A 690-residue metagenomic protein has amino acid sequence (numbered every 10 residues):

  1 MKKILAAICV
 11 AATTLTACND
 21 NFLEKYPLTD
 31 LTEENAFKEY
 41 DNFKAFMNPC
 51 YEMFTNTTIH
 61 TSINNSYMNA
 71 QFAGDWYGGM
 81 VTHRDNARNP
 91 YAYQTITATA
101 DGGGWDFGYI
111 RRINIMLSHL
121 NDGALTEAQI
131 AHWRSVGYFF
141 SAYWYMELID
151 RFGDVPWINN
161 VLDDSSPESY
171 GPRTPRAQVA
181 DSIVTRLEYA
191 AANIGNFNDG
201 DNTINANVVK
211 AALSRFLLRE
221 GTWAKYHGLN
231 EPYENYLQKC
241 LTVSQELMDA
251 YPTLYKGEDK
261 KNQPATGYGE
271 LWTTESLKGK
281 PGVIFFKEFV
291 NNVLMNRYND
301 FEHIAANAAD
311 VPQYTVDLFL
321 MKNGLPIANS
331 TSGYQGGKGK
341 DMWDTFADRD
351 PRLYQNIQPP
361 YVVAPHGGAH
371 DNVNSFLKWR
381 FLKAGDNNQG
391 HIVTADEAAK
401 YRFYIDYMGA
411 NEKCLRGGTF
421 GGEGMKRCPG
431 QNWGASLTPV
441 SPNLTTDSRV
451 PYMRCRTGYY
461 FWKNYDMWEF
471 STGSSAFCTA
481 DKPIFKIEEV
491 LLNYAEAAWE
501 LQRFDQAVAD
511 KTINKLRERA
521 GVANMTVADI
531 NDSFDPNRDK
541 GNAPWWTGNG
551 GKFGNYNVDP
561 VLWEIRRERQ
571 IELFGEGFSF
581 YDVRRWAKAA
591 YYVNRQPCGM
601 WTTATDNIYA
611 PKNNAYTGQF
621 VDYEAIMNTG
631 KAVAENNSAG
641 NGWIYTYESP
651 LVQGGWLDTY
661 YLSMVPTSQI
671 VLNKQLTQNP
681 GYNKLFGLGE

Functional and structural regions predicted by a protein language model:
M1-L28: Bacterial Sec-dependent N-terminal signal peptides
C18-N19, D106-Y109, S182, P264-S332 (+5 more regions): Long, intrinsically disordered, low-complexity segments
N19-M80, E188, K210, L218-G430 (+2 more regions): An aromatic- and glycine-enriched ligand-binding surface/loop that stacks and positions planar moieties
E39-H60, G79-F152, P167-D181, T185-D201 (+4 more regions): Conserved, well-structured interaction surfaces
R134, S141, L213, E220 (+3 more regions): Structural register within alpha-helical repeat arrays
E147-P156, N198, F216-G228, E500-R503: Short coil/turn linking the two alpha-helices of tandem helical-hairpin repeats
P351-L516: C-terminal substrate/ligand-recognition segments
